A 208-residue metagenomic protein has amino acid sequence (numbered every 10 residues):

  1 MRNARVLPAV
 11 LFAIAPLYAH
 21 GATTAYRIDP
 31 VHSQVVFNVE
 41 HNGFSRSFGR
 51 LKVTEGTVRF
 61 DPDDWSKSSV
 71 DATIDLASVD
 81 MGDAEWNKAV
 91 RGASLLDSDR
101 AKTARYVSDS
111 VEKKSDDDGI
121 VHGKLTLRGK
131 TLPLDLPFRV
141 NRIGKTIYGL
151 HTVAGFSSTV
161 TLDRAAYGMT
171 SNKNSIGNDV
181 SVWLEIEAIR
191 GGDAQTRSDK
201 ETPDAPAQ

Functional and structural regions predicted by a protein language model:
M1-P8: Bacterial N-terminal signal peptides that target proteins for export
P8-P16: Bacterial N-terminal signal peptides
H20-Q208: Low-complexity, acidic/polar, glycine-enriched regions of mature
